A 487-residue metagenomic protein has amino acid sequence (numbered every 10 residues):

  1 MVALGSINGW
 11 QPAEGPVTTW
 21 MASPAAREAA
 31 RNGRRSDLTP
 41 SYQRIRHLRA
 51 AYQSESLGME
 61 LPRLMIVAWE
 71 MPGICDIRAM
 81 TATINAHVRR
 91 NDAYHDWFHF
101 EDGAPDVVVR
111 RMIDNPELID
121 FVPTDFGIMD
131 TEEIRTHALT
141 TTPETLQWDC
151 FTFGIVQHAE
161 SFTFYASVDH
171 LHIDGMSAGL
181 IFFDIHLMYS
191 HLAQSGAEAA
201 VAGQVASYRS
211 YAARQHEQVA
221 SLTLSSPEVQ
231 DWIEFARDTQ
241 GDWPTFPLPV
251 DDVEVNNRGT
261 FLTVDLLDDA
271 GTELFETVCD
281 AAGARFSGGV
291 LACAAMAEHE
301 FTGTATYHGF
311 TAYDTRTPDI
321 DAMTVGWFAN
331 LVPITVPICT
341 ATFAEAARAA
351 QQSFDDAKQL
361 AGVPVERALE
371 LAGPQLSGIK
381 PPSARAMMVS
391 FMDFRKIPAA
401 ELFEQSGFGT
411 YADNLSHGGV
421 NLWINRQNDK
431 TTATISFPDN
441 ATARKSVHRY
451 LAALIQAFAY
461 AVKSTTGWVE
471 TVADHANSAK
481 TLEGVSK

Functional and structural regions predicted by a protein language model:
M1-A50, S54-R63, H95, A199 (+4 more regions): Acyl-thioester-dependent acyl-group transfer interface
M1-S56, A82-F126, Q204-G259, T481-K487: Short amphipathic alpha-helices and their capping loops
V2-P12, F126-M129, H137, T145-Q147 (+2 more regions): Active-site-proximal acidic secondary-structure segment that organizes catalysis
P24-P40, M59-A79, T145-A166, D251-R316 (+4 more regions): Gly/Ser/Thr-rich phosphate-binding loops and adjoining beta-strand/alpha-helix segments that form adenosine-phosphate
I77-V88, L139, F182-H186, E276 (+7 more regions): Short amphipathic alpha-helical segments
W97-F98, Y189-A206, I233-P244, S446-K487: A short N-terminal helical cap/helix-turn-helix that marks the beginning of AMP-binding/adenylate-forming
F98-D102, I155-A159, I424-N428: Short, low-complexity Ser/Thr-rich regulatory SLiMs
